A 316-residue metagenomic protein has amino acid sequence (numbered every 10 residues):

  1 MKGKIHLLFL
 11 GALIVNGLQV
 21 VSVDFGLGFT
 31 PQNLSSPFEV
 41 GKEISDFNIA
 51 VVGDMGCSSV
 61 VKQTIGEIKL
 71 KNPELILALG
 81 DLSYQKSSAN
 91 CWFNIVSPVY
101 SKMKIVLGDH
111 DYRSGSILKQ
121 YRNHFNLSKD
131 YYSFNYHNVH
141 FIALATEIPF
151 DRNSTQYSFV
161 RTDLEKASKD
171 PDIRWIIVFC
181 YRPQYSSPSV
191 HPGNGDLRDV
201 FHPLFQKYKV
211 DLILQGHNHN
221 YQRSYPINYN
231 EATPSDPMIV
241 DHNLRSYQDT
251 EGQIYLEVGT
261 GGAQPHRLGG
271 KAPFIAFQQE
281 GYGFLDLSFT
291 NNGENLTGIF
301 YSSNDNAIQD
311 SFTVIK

Functional and structural regions predicted by a protein language model:
M1-K4: Positively charged n-region of N-terminal signal peptides that target proteins for export
F9-N16: Bacterial N-terminal signal peptides
D24-F93, S187: N-terminal active-site segment of His-dependent metallophosphoesterases
F25, P31-N33, Q264-K316: A short C-terminal boundary segment appended to hydrolase-like catalytic domains
N48, A89-D172, H191-F201, Q206-L212 (+1 more regions): Extended active-site neighborhood of metal-dependent phosphoesterases/phosphodiesterases
I49, I76, F141, I176-I177: Hydrophobic beta-strand anchors of alpha/beta hydrolase catalytic cores
D54, G80-D81, G108-D109, Y181 (+1 more regions): Active-site glycine-centered loops adjacent to acidic/histidine catalytic or metal-binding residues that shape
A167-P188: Short acidic, glycine-rich surface-loop motifs adjacent to enzyme active sites
